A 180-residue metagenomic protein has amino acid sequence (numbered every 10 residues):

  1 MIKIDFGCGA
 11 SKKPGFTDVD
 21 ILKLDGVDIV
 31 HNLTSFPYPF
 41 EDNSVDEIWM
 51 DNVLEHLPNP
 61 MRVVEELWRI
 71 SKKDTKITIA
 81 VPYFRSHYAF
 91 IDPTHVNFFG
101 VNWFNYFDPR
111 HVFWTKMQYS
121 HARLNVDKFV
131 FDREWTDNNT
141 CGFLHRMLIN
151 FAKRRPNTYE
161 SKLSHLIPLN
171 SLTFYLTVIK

Functional and structural regions predicted by a protein language model:
M1-I2, K180: Short, Lys/Arg-enriched, disordered terminal segments
I2-R85: Conserved SAM-binding loop
M61-R62, E66-W68, K72, K76-K180: S-adenosyl-L-methionine-dependent methyltransferase catalytic module, highlighting the catalytic core
